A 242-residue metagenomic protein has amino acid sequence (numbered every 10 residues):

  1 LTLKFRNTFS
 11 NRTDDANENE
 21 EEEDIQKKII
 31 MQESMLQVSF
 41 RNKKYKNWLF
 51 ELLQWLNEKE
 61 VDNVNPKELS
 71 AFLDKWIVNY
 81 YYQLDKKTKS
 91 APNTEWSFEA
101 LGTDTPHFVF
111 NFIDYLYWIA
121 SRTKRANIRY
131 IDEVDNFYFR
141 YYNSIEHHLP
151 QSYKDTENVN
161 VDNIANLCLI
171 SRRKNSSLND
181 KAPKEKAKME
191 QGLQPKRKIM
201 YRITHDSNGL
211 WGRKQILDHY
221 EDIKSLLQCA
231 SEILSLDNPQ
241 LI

Functional and structural regions predicted by a protein language model:
L1-I242: Flexible coil/loop and intrinsically disordered segments
